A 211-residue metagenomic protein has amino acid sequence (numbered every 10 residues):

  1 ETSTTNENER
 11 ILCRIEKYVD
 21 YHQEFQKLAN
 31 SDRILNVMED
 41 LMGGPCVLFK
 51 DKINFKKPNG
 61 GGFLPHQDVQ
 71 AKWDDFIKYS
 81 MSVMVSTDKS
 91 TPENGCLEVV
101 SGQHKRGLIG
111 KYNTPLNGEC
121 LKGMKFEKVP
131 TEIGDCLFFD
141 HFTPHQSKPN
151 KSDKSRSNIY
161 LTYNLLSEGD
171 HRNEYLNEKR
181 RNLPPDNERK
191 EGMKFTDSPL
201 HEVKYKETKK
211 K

Functional and structural regions predicted by a protein language model:
E1-P65, A71-D74: Non-heme Fe(II)-dependent double-stranded beta-helix
E9, D75-Y79, D153-S155: A generic structural micro-feature
G44-D51, G61-F63, Y79-V85, G95 (+1 more regions): Generic beta-strand structural signal
I53-G60, V69-Q70, K78, T87-P92 (+1 more regions): Short acidic/polar capping segments at secondary-structure boundaries
L64-A71, V85, P115-G123: Active-site glycine-rich loop that binds ribose-phosphate moieties when present
H66, D74-P92, P130-T131, F138 (+1 more regions): Short, conserved beta-strand element in jelly-roll/cupin
S90-K148, E168: Double-stranded beta-helix
C136, T143-K211: Non-heme Fe(II)/2-oxoglutarate
